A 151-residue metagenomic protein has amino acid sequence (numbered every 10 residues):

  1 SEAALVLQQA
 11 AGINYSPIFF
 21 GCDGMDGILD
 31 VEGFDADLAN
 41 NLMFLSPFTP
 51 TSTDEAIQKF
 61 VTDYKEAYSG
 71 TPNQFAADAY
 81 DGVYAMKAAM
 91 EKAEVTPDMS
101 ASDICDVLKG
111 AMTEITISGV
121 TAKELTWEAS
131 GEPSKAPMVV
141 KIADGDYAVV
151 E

Functional and structural regions predicted by a protein language model:
S1-E151: Extracytosolic ligand-binding ectodomains
